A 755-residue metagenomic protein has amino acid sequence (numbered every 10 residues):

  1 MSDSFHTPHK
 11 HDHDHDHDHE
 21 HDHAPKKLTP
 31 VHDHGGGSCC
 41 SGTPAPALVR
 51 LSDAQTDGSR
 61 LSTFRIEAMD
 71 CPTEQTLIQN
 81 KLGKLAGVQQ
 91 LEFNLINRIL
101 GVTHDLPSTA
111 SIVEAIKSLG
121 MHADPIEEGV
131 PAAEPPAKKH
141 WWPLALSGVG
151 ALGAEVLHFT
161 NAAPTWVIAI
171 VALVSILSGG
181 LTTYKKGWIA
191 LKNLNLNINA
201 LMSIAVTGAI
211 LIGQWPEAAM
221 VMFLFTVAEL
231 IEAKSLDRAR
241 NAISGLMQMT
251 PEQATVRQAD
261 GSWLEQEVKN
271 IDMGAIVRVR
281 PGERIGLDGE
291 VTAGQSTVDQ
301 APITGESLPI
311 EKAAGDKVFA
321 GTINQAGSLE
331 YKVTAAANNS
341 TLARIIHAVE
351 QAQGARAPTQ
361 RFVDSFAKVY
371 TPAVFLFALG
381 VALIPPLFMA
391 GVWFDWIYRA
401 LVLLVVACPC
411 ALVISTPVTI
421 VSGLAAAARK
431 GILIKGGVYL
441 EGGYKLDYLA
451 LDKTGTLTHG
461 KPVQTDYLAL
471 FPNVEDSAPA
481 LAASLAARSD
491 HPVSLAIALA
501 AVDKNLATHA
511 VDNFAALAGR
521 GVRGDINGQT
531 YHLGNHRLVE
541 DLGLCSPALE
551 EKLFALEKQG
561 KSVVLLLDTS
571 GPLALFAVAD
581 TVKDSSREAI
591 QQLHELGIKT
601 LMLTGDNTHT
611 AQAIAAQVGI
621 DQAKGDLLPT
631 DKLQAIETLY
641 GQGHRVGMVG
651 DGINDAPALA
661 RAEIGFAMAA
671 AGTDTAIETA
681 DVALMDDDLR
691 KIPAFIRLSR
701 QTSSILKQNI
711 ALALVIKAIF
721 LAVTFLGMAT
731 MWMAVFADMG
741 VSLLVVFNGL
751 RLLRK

Functional and structural regions predicted by a protein language model:
M1-W166, A242, D260-E265, A343 (+1 more regions): Flexible metal-binding regulatory segments at protein termini and peripheral loops
H6, V156-P164, Y184-G187, K192 (+9 more regions): Membrane-embedded alpha-helical bundles of multi-pass transporters
Q89-H104, T109, G245-N339, G437-A482 (+1 more regions): Conserved cytosolic catalytic loops of P-type ATPases
E114-P131, P135, A172-R257, D272-R280 (+5 more regions): Actuator/coupling domain of P-type ATPases
W141-L152, R361-A390, R399, L403-P409 (+2 more regions): Bilayer-spanning, highly hydrophobic alpha-helical transmembrane segments
N199-S203, E252, I303, F362 (+5 more regions): Conserved catalytic phosphorylation-site environment of P-type ATPases
Q464-I598, T608, I620-I636: P-type ATPase nucleotide-binding
G528, G560-S562, D568-Q708: Conserved ATP-binding TGD loop and adjacent catalytic N/P-domain core of P-type ATPases
